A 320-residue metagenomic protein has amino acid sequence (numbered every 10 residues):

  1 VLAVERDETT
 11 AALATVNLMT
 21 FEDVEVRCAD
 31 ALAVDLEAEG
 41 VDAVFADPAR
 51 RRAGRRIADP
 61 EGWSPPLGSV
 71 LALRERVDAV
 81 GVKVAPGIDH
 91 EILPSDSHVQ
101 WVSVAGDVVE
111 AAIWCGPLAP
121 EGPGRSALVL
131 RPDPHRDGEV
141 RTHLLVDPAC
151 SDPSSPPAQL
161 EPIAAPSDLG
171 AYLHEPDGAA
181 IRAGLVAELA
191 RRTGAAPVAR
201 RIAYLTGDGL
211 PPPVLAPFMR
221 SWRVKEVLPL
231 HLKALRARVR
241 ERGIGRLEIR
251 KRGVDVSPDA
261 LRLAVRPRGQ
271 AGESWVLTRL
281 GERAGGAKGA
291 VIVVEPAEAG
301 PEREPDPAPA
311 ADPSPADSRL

Functional and structural regions predicted by a protein language model:
V1-L320: SAM-dependent transferase fold signal centered on methyltransferase-like domains, encompassing both Class I
